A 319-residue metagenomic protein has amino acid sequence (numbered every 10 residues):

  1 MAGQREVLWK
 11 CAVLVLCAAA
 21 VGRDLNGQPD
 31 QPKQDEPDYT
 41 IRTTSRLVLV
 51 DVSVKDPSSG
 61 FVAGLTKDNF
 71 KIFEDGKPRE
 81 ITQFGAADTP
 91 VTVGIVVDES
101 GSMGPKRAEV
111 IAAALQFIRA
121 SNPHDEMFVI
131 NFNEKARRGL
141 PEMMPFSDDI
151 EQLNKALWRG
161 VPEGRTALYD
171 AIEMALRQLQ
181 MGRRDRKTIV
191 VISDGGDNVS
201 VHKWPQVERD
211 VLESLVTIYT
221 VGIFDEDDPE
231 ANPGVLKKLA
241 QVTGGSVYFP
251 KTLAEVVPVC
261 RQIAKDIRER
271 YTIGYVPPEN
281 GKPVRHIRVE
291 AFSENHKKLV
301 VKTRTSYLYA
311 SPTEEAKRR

Functional and structural regions predicted by a protein language model:
M1-V13: Bacterial N-terminal signal peptides that target proteins for export
V13-D24: Hydrophobic h-region of N-terminal signal peptides that target proteins for export in Gram-negative bacteria
R23-R319: Scaffold/interface architecture of coatomer-like assemblies
